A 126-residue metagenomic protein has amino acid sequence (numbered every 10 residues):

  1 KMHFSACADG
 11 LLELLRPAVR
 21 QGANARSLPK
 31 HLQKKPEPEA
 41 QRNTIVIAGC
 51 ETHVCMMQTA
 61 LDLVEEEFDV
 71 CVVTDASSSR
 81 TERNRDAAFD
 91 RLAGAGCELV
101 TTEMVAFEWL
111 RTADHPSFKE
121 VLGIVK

Functional and structural regions predicted by a protein language model:
K1-K126: Active-site-adjacent betaalpha module
